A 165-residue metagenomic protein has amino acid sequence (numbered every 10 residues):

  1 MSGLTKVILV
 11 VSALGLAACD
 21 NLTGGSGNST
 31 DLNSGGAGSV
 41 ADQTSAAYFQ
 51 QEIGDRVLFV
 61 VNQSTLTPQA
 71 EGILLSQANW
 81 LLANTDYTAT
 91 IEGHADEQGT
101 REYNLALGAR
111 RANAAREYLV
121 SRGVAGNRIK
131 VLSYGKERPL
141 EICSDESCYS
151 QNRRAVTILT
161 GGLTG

Functional and structural regions predicted by a protein language model:
M1-I8: Bacterial N-terminal signal peptides that target proteins for export
G3, S64-T65, E102-Y103: Short, contiguous strand/loop micro-motifs
K6, A41, S45, F49-I53 (+5 more regions): Short, functionally important structural connectors and interaction interfaces within domains
L9-A13: Hydrophobic helical h-region of N-terminal Sec-dependent signal peptides in bacterial secretory/periplasmic proteins
G15-A18: C-terminal motif of bacterial Sec signal peptides marking the signal peptidase cleavage site
D20-T88, G161-G165: Periplasmic peptidoglycan-binding/tethering modules of Gram-negative envelope proteins
H94-G162: Periplasmic OmpA-like peptidoglycan-binding domain that tethers envelope proteins to the cell wall
